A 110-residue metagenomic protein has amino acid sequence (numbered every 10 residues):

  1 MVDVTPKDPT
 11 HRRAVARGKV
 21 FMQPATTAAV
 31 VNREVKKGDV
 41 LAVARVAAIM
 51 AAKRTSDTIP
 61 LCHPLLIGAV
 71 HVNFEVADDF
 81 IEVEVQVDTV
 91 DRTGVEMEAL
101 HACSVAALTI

Functional and structural regions predicted by a protein language model:
M1-L41, V46-L61, G68-T109: C-terminal binding/interaction regions
